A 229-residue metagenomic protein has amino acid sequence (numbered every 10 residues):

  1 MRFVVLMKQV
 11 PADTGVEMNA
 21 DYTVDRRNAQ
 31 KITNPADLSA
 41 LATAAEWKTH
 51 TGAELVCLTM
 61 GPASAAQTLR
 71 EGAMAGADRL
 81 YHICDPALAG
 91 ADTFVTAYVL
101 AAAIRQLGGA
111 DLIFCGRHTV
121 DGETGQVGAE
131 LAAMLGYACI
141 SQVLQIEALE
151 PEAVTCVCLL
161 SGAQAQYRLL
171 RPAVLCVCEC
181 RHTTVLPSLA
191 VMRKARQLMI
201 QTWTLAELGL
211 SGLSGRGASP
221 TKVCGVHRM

Functional and structural regions predicted by a protein language model:
M1-M229: N-terminal glycine-rich FAD/FM-binding segment characteristic of electron-transfer flavoproteins
